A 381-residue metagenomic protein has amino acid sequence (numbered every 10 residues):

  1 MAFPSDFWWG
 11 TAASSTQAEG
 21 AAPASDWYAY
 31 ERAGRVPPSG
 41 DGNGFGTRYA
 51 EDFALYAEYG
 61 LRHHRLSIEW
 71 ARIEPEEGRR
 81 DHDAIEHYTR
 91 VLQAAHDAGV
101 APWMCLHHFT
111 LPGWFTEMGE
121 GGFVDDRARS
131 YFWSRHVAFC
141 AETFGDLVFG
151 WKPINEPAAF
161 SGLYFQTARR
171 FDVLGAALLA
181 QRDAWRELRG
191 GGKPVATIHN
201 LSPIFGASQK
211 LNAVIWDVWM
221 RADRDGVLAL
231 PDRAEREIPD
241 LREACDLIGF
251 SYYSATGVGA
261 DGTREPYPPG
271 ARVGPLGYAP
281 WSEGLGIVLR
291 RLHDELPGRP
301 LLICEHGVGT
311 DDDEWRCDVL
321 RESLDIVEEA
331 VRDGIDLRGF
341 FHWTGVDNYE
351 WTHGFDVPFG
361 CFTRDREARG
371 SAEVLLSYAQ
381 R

Functional and structural regions predicted by a protein language model:
M1-R32, G78, I85-R316, L320 (+1 more regions): Active-site region of glycoside hydrolase catalytic domains
A13-S15, L55, I68-R72, H108: Short glycine-rich, polar/acidic loop-and-turn segments at beta strand-coil junctions
S25-G46: Short catalytic helix/loop segments, enriched in acidic residues and glycine and frequently bearing histidine
P38-F45, E77-A84, R129: Short secondary-structure transition/capping motifs
R48-E69, L247: Catalytic domains of carbohydrate-active enzymes, especially glycoside hydrolases
Y59-E86: Aromatic-lined carbohydrate-binding/catalytic grooves of carbohydrate-active enzymes
